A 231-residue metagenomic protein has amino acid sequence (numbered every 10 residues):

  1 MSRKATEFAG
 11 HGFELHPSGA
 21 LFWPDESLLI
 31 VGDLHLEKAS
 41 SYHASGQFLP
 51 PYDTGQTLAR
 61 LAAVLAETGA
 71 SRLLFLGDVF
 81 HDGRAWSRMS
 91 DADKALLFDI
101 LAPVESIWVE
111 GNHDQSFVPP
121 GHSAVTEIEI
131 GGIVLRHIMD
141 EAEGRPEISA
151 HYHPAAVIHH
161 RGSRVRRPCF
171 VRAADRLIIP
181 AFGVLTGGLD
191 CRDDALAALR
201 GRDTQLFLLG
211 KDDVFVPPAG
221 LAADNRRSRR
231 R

Functional and structural regions predicted by a protein language model:
M1-R231: Extended recognition/assembly regions associated with phosphoester-bond processing machinery
